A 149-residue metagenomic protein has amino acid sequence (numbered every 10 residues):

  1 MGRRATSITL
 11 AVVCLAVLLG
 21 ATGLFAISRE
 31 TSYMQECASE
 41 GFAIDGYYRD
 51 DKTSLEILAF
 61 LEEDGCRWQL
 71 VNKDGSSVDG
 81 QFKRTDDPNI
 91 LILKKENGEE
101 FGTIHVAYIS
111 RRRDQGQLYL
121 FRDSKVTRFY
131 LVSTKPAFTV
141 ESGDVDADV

Functional and structural regions predicted by a protein language model:
M1-L18: N-terminal Sec-pathway targeting helices
L19-M34: Membrane-interface motif at the C-terminal end of an N-terminal transmembrane signal
E30-E56, F82-R84: Tryptophan-anchored aromatic micro-motifs
S32-E36, S77-D86, L120-V149: Edge beta-strand at a domain terminus
D51-N97: N-terminal glycine/threonine-rich, aromatic-flanked beta-hairpin/loop signature
C66-W68, N89-L91, R113-Y119, V126-T127: Hydrophobic residues embedded in beta-strands of well-ordered beta-sheets
N89-R112: An anionic, turn-rich surface loop/hairpin at beta-sheet edges that serves as a generic interaction/coordination patch
